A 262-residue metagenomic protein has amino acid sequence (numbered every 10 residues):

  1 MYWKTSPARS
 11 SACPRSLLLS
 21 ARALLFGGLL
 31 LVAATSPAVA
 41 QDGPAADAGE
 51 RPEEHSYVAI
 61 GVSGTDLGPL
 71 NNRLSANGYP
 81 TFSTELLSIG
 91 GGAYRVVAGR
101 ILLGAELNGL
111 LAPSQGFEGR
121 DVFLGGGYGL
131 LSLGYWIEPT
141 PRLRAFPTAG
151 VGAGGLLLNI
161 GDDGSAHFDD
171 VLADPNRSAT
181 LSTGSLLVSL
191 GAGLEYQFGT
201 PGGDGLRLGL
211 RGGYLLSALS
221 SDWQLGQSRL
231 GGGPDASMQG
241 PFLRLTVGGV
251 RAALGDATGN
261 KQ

Functional and structural regions predicted by a protein language model:
M1-P52, A253-Q262: Cleavable N-terminal export/targeting peptides
L29, F82, V122, W136-E138 (+2 more regions): Residues embedded in well-ordered secondary-structure elements
P37-A98, G248-A253, K261-Q262: Short glycine/proline- and aromatic-enriched beta-strand/turn motifs that initiate or cap beta-hairpins
E50-S56, V97-I101, P141-P147, G184-L186 (+2 more regions): Outer-envelope beta-barrel architecture signal
T65-S83, E106-G129, G154-L187, S217-F242: Extracellular/periplasm-exposed beta-strand and loop segments of Gram-negative cell-envelope proteins, dominated by
G91-V97, A105, L131-Y135, A149-A153 (+3 more regions): Residues on the lipid-exposed face of transmembrane beta-strands in outer-membrane beta-barrel proteins
G127, P139-P141, F146, G152 (+1 more regions): Mid-length scaffold segments of soluble, non-membrane domains
E195-Q262: Predominantly the C-terminal beta-signal and adjacent terminal strand-loop region of outer-membrane beta-barrel
